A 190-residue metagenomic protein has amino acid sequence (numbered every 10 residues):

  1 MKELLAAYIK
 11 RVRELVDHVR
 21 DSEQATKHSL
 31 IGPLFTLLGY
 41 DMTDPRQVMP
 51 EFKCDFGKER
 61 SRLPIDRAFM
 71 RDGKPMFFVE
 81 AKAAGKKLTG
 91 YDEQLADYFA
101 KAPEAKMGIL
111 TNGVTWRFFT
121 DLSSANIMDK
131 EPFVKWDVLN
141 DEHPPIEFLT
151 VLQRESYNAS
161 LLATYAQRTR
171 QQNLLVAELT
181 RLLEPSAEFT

Functional and structural regions predicted by a protein language model:
M1-M107, F118-L183, T190: A short, conserved, highly charged catalytic patch centered on acidic carboxylates
